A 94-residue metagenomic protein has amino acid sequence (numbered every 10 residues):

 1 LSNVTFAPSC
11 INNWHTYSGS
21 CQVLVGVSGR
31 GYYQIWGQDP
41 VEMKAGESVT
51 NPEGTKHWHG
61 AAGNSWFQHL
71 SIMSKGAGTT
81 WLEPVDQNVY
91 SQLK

Functional and structural regions predicted by a protein language model:
L1-W14, S20: A short glycine-rich, His/Asp/Glu-containing loop-to-beta-strand
S2, Q22-V23, W58, Q68: Conserved beta-strand and immediately adjacent loop positions that scaffold enzyme active sites
N3, T16, V27, I35-G37 (+2 more regions): Residue-level recognition of conserved beta-strand positions in structured domain cores
F6, L24-S28, Y90: Short low-complexity stretches enriched in small and charged residues
A7-S9, M43-N64, M73-S74: Conserved metal-binding segment of the jelly-roll/cupin
I11, S18-E47, T55: A short beta-strand-loop-beta hairpin characteristic of the jelly-roll/cupin
L24, N51-E53, S91-K94: Short, surface-exposed linear segments at secondary-structure transitions and domain or protein termini
W58-K94: Double-stranded beta-helix
